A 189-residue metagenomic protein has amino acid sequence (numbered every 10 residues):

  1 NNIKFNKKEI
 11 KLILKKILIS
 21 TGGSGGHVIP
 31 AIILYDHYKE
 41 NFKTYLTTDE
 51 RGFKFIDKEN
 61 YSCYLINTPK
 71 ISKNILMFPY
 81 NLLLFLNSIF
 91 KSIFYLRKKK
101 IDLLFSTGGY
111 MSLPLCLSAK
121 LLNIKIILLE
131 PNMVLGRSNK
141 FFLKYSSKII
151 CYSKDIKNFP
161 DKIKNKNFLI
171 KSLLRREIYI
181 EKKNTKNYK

Functional and structural regions predicted by a protein language model:
N1-I13: N-terminal amphipathic/basic-hydrophobic helices that include classical n-h-c signal peptides and signal-anchor
I10-D49: N-terminal subdomain of nucleotide-sugar transferases
K11-K16, I180-K189: Nucleotide-sugar donor-binding and catalytic loop/hinge architecture of NDP-sugar-dependent glycosyltransferases
I19-G22, F42-L84, I170-K171: Conserved nucleotide-sugar phosphate-binding/catalytic loop shared by glycosyltransferases and other
G25, I29, G109-M111, M133-R137: Residue-level detector of alpha-helix initiation sites
Y45, R51, K120-K182: Active-site-proximal region of nucleotide-activated glycan assembly enzymes, centered on histidine/acidic-rich loops
R51-K54, L103-L122: An aromatic- and histidine-rich active-site surface loop
N74-L103, L121: An amphipathic, basic-hydrophobic alpha-helix
